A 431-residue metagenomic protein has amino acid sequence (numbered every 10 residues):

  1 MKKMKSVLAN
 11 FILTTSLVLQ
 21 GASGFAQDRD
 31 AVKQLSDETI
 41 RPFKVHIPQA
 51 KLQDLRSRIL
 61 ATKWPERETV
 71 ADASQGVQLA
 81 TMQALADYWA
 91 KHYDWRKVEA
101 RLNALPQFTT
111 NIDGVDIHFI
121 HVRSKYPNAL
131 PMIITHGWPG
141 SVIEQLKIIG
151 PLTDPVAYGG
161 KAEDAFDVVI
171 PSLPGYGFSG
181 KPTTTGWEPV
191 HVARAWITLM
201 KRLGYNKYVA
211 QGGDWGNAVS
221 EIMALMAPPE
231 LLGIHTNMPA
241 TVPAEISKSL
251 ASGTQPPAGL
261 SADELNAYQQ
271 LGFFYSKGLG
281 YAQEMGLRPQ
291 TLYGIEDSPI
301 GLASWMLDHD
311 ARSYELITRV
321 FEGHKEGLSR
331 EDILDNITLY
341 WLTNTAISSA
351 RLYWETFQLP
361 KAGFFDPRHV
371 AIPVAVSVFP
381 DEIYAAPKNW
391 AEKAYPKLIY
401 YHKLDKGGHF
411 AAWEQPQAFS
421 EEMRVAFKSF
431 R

Functional and structural regions predicted by a protein language model:
K51-R123, D332, W341-N344, S348-G363: Non-catalytic accessory segments flanking enzyme active sites
W95-K97, G160, L173-W187, E221: Glycine-rich "HGGG/HGxG" loop immediately N-terminal to the catalytic nucleophile of the alpha/beta-hydrolase
A129-G137: Short beta-strand element of the alpha/beta-hydrolase
W138-G150: The serine-hydrolase catalytic nucleophile loop
P151, P155-Y158, Y205-P256, L260: Conserved hydrolase catalytic core segment
L152-F178: Conserved alpha/beta-hydrolase
V190-Y208: Conserved acidic catalytic loop of the alpha/beta-hydrolase fold
S276, Q283-R431: C-terminal subdomain of alpha/beta-hydrolase-fold enzymes, centered on the catalytic histidine and its supporting
